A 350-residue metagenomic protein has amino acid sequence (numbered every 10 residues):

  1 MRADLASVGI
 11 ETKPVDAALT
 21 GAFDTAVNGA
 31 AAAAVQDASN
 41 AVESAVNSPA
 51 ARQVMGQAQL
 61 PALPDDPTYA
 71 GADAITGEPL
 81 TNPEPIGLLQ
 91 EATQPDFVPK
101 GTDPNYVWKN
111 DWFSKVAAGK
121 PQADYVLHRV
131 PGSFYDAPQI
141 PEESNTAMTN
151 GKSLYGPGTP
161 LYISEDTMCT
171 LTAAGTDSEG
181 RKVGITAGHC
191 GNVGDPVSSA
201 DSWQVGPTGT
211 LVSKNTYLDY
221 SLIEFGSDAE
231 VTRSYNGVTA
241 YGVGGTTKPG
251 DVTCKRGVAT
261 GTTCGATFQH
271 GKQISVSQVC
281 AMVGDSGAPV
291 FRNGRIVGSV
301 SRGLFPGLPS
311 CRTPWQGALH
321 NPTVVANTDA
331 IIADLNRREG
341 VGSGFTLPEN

Functional and structural regions predicted by a protein language model:
M1-P157, T328-N350: Composition-driven, intrinsically disordered low-complexity tracts enriched in small residues
V8, P49, G242-T246, A281 (+1 more regions): Short, surface-exposed secondary-structure edge patches
E143, A147-L161, V193-D195, G250 (+1 more regions): Glycine-centered loop/turn motifs
I163-K272, F291-N293, L347-E349: Serine endopeptidase catalytic core focused on the charge-relay Asp
V193-S198, G287-V290, L308-W315: A short, polar/proline- and glycine-enriched secondary-structure boundary/capping micro-motif
T210, E224-G237, R302-N350: C-terminal cap/linker of serine protease catalytic domains
L211-S213, Q278-A281: Short Gly/Pro-enriched turn/cap motifs at secondary-structure boundaries
C280-S301: Catalytic nucleophile loop of clan PA
